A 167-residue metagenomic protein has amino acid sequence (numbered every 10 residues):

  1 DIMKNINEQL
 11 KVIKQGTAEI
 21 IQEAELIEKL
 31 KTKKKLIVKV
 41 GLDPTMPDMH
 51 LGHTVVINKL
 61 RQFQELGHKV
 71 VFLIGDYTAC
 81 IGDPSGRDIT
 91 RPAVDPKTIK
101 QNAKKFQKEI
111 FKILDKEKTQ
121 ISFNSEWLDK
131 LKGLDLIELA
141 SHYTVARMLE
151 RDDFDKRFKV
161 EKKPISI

Functional and structural regions predicted by a protein language model:
D1-P44: Non-catalytic terminal extensions that flank enzyme cores
T17, D95-P96, N102-A103, Q107-I167: Divalent-metal (Mg2+/Mn2+/Ca2+)-assisted nucleotide/phosphate chemistry catalytic cores
D43-H53: Short, glycine-rich nucleotide/cofactor-binding loops
L51-F72: Histidine-anchored nucleotide/phosphate-binding helix
I74-T78: Short glycine-enriched loops at secondary-structure junctions
C80-D83, K130: Switch/connector loops and helix/strand junctions flanking conserved nucleotide-binding motifs in nucleotide-processing
P84-K100: A charged helix-plus-loop insertion that forms the helical arch/lid used to bind and gate nucleic-acid substrates
